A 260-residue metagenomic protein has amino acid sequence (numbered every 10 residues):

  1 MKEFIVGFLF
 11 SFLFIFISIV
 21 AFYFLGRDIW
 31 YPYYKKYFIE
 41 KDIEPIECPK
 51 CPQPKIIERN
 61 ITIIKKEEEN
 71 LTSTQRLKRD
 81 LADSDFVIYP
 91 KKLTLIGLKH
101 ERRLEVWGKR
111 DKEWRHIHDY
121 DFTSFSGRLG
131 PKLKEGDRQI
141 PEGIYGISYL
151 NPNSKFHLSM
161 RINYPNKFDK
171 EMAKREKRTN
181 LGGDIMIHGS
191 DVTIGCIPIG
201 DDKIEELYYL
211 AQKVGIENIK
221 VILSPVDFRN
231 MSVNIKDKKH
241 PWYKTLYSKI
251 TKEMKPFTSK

Functional and structural regions predicted by a protein language model:
M1-V20: N-terminal Sec-pathway targeting helices
I17-E40: Membrane-interface motif at the C-terminal end of an N-terminal transmembrane signal
F38-A82: N-terminal low-complexity, Pro/Thr/Ser-rich intrinsically disordered segments that act as propeptides or flexible
T74-T94, V106-W107, F122-G136, I140-I147 (+2 more regions): N-terminal post-signal-peptidase region of extra-cytosolic proteins
V106-R110, P225: Residue-level signal for short segments within beta-strands and strand-turn junctions of well-structured beta-sheet
E113-H116: Tryptophan-centered short beta-strand motifs
G136-Y145, Y149-K260: Exported/periplasmic cell-wall-interacting domains
